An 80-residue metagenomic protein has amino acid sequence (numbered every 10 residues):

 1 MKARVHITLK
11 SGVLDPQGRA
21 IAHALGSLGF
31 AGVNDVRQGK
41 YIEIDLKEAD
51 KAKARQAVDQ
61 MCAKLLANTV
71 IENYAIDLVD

Functional and structural regions predicted by a protein language model:
K2-E48, A52-D80: Long, contiguous binding/interaction regions
